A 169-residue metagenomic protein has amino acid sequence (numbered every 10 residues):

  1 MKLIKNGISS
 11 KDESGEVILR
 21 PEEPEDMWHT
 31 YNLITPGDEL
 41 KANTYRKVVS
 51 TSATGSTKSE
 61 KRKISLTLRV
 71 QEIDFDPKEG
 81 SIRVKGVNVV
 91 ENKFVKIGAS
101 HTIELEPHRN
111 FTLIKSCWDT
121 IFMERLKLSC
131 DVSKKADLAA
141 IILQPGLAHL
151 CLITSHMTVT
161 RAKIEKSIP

Functional and structural regions predicted by a protein language model:
M1-H149, I153-P169: Extended, charged alpha/beta regions that create polyanion-binding interfaces
